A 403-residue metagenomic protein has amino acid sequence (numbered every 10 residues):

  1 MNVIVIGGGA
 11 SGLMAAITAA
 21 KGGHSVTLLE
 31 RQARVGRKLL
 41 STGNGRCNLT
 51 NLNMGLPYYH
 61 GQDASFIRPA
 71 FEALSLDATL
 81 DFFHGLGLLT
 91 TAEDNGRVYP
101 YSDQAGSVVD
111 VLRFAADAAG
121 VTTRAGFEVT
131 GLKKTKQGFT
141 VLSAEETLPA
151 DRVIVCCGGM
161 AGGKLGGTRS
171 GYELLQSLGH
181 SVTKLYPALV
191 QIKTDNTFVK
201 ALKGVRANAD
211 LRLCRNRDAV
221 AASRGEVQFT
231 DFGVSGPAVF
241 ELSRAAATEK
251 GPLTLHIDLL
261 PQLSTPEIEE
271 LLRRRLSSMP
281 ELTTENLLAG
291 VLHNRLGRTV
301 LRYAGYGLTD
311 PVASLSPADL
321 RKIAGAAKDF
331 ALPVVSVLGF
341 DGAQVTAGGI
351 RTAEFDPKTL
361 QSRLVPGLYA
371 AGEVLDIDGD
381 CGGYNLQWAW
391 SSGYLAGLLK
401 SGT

Functional and structural regions predicted by a protein language model:
M1-S11: Beta1/beta-strand and adjacent pyrophosphate-binding region of the FAD-binding site in flavoprotein oxidoreductases
I4, A20-N44: Glycine-rich FAD pyrophosphate-binding loop
I4-I6, L29, V129, L148-K164 (+3 more regions): Short hydrophobic core segments
A33-V35, L40-S41, L49-L56, L89 (+2 more regions): An anion/pyrophosphate-binding glycine-rich loop and adjacent beta-alpha core in soluble alpha-beta enzymes
R46-A92: Glycine-rich active-site loop/strand segments that organize a redox cofactor
A125, R298-D378: A glycine-rich dinucleotide-binding beta-alpha-beta segment and adjacent secondary-structure elements that constitute
A125-G138: A conserved short coil-to-beta-strand element within the FAD-binding core of flavoproteins
R152-F198: Glycine-rich loop(s) and the adjacent beta-strand/alpha-helix scaffold that form part
